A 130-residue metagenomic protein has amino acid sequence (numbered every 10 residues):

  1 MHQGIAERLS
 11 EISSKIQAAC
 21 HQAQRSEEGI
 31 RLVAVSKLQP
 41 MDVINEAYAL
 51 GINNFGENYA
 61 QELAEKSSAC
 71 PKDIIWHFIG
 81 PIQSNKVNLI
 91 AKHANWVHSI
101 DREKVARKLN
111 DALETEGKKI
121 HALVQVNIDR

Functional and structural regions predicted by a protein language model:
M1-R130: Conserved alpha/beta-domain cores
